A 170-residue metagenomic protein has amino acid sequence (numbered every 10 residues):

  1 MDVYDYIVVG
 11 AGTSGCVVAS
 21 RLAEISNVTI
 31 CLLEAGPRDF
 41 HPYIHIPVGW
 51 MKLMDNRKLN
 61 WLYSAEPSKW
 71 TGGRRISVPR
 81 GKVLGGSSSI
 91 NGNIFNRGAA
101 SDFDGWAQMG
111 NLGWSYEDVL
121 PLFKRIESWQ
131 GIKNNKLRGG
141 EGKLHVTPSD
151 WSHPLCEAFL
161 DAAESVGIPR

Functional and structural regions predicted by a protein language model:
M1-R170: N-terminal redox-cofactor-binding region of secreted/periplasmic oxidoreductases
